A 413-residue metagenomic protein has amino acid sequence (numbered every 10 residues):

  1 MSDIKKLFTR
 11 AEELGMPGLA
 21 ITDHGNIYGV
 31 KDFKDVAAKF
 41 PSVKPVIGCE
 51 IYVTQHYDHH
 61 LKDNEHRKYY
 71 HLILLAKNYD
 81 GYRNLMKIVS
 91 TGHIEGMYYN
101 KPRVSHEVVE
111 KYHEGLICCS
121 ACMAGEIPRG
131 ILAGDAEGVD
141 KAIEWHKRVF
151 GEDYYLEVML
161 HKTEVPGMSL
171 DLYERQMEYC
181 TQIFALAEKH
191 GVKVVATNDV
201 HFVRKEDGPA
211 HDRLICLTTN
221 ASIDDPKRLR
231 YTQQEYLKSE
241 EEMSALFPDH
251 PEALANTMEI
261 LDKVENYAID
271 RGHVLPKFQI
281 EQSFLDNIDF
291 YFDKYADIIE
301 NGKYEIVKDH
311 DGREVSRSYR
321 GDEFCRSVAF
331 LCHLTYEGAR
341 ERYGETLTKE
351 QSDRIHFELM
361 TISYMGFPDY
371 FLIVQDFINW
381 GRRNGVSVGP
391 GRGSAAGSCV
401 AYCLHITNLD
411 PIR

Functional and structural regions predicted by a protein language model:
M1-R413: Phosphodiester-processing cores and adjacent nucleic acid-binding clamps
